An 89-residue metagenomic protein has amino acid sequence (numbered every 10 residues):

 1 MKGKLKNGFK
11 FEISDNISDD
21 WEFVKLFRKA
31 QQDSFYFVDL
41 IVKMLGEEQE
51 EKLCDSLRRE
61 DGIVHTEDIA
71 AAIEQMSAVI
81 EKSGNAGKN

Functional and structural regions predicted by a protein language model:
M1-G8: Short acidic-hydrophobic surface loop/beta-edge motif
S14-N89: Short, surface-exposed, charged amphipathic helix/loop patches that serve as local interaction elements
